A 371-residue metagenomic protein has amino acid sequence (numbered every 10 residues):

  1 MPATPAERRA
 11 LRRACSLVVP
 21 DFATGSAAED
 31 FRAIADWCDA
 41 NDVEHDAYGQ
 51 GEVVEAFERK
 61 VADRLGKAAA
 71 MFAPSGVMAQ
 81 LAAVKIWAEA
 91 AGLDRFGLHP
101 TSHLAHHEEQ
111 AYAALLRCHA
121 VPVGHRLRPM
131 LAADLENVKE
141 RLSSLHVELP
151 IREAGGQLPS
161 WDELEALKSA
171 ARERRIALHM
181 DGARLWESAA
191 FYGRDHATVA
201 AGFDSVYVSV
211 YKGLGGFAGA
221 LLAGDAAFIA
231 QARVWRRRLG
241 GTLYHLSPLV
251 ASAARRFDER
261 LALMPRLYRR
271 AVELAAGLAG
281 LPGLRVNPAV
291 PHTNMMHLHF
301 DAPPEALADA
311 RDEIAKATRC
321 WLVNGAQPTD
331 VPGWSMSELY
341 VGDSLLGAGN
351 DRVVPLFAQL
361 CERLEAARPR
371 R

Functional and structural regions predicted by a protein language model:
M1-G49, R64-L65, N324-P328, S337-R371: N-terminal "arm"/small-domain region of PLP-dependent enzymes with the aminotransferase-like
P2, A91, A279-R371: Conserved C-terminal alpha-helix-loop-beta "cap" of PLP-dependent enzymes that closes/shapes the active-site mouth
V18-S75, I86-E89, H99-H106, A111-A113: Conserved N-terminal alpha-helix of the aminotransferase class I/II PLP-enzyme fold
A88-S144: PLP-dependent aminotransferase-like
H119-A120, L178-H179, L322: Hydrophobic beta-strand scaffold residues
R128-G182, E187: Active-site phosphate-binding strand-loop segment of PLP-dependent enzymes
E153, L158, A201-N294, L298-A302: Active-site C-terminal subdomain of aminotransferase-like
